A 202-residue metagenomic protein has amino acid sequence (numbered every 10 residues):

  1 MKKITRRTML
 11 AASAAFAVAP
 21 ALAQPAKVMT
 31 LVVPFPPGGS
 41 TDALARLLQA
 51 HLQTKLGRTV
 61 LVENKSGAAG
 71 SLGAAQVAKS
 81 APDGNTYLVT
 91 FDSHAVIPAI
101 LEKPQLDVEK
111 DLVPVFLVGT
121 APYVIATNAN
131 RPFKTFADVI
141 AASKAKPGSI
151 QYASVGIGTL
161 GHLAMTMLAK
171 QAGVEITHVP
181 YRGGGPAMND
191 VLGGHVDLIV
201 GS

Functional and structural regions predicted by a protein language model:
T5-L10: N-terminal export leaders
V18-P20: N-terminal signal peptide c-region/cleavage motif recognized by signal peptidases
K27-P36, L61, T86, S149-A153: Short, well-ordered beta-strand elements
L31-L44, A68, S154-L160: Extracytoplasmic "Venus flytrap"
G38, V77-A78, M165, V191-L192: Hydrophobic residues within well-ordered alpha-helices
G38-G57, H162-K170: Short, polar/charged alpha-helical segment
K79-N85, A99-P186: Hinge/capping helix and adjacent helix->loop/strand transition within the periplasmic-binding protein
G84-T90, D197-G201: Paired acidic/hydrophobic, glycine-rich loop segments that form the ligand-binding mouth/hinge of periplasmic-binding
